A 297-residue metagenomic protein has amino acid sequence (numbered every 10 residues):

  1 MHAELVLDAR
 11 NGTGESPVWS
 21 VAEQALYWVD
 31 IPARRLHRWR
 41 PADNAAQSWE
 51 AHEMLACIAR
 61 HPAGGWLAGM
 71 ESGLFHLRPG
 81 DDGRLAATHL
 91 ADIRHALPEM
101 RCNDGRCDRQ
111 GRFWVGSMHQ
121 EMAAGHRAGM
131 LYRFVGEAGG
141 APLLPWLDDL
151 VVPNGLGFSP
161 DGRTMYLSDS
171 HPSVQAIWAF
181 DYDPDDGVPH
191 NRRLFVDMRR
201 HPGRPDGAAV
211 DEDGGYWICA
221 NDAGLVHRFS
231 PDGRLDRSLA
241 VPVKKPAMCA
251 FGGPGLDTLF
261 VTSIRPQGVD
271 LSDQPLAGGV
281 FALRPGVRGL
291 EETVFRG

Functional and structural regions predicted by a protein language model:
H2-D8, N44-E50, T88-H95, A141-D148 (+2 more regions): A short beta-strand motif characteristic of beta-propeller blades
A9-E23, H52-G69, A96-R112, L147-T164 (+2 more regions): Beta-rich, blade/repeat-based domains predominating in secreted/periplasmic proteins but also intracellular
S20-V21, L26-I31, L67-S72, F113-G125 (+3 more regions): Conserved beta-strand positions in repeat-built beta-propeller and related beta-rich domains
R35-H37, G73, G129-Y132, A176-W178 (+2 more regions): A short loop-to-beta-strand structural motif that recurs across blades of beta-propeller domains
R78-G83, E137-A138, A179-V188, P285-L290: Short loop/turn segments immediately following beta-strands, especially the blade-tip and inter-blade linker loops
P79-D81, Y132-G140, H227-R237, G253 (+1 more regions): Flexible "stalk/tail and boundary" regions
R84-W146: Hydrophobic alpha-helical segments and helix pairs
G252-G297: Blade-level signature of beta-propeller repeat domains, shared across WD40, Kelch, NHL, RCC1 and BNR/Asp-box propellers
